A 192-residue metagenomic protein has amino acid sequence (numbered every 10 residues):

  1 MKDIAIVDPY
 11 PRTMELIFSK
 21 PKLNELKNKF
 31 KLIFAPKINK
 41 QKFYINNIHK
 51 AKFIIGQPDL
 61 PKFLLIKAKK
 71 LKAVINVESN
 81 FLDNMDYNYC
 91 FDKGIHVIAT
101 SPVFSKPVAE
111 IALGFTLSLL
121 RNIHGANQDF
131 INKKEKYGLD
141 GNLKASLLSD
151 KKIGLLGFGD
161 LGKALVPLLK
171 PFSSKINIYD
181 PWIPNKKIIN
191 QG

Functional and structural regions predicted by a protein language model:
M1, L71, S149-K152: Phosphate-coordination loops involved in phosphoryl transfer and adenosine-cofactor binding
M1-A51, N177: N-terminal glycine-/charge-rich "phosphate-binding" loop or analogous flexible N-terminal tail
S19-K22, P58-P61, D180-N185: Short, polar loop motifs at secondary-structure junctions
L23-N24, I45, L65, N88 (+2 more regions): Short secondary-structure boundary/capping segments
K29-L32, L71-A73, I95, I189-G192: Active-site regions of enzymes building and remodeling cell-envelope glycoconjugates
P36-K40, F53-P61, G192: Glycine-rich, highly charged phosphate/nucleotide-binding loops
K50-I131, A145-S146: Phosphate/diphosphate ligand-binding glycine-rich loop within oxidoreductases
G141-G192: Rossmann-like dinucleotide/phosphate-binding beta-alpha-beta segment
